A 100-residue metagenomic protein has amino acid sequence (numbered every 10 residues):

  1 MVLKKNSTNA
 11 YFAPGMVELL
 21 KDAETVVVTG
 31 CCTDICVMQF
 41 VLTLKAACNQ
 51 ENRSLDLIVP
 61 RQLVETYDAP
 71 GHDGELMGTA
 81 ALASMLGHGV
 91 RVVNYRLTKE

Functional and structural regions predicted by a protein language model:
M1-E100: Active-site-adjacent betaalpha module
